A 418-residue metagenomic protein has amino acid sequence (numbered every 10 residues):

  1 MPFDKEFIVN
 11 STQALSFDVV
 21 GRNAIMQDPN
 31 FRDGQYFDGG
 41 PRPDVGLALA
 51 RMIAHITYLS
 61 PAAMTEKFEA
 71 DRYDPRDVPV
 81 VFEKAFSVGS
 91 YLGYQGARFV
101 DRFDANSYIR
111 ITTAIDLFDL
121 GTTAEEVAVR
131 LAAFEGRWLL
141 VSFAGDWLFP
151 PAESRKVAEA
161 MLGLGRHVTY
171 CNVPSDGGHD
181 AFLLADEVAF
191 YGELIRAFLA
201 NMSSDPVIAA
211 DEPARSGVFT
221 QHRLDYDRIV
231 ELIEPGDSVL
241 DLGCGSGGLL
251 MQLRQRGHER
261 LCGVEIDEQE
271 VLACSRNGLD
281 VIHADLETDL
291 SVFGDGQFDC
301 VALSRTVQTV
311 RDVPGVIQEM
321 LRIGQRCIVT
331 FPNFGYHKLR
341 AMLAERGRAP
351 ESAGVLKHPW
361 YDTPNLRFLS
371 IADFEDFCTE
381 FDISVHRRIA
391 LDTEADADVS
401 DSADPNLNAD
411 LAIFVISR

Functional and structural regions predicted by a protein language model:
P2-R98: Alpha/beta-hydrolase-fold enzymes
L140-S142: Short beta-strand/loop motif that positions the catalytic acidic residue of the alpha/beta-hydrolase fold
C171-A209: Catalytic active-site module of serine/aspartate enzymes centered on a nucleophile-bearing elbow/loop
T220-G236: Conserved alpha-helix/loop element of class I SAM-dependent methyltransferases that forms part of the SAM/SAH-binding
G243-G245: Class I SAM-dependent methyltransferase "Motif I" SAM/SAH-binding loop
G248, Q252-D289: Class I SAM-dependent methyltransferase SAM/SAH-binding core
C300-R311: A short SAM/SAH-binding and catalytic strip from SAM-dependent methyltransferases
G315-E319, R326-S417: S-adenosyl-L-methionine-dependent methyltransferase catalytic module, highlighting the catalytic core
